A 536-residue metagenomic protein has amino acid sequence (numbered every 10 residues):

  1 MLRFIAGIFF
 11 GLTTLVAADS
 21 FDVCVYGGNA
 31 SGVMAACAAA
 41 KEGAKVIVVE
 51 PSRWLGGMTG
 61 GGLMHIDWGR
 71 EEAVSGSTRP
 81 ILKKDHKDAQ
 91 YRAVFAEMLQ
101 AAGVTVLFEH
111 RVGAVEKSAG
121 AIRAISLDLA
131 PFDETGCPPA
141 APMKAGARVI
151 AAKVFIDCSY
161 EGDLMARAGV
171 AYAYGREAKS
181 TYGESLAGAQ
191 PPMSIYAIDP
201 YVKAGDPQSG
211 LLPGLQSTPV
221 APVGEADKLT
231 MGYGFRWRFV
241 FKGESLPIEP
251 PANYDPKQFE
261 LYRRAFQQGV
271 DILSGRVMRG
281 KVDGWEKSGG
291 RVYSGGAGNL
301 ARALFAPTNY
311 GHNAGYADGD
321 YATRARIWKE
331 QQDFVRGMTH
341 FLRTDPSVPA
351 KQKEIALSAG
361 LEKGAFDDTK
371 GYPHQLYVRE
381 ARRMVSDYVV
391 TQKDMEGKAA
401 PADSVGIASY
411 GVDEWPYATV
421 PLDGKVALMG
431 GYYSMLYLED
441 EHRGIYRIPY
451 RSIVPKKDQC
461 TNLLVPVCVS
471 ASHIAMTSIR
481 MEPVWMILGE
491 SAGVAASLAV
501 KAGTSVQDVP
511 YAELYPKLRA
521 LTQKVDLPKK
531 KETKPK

Functional and structural regions predicted by a protein language model:
R3-T14: Bacterial N-terminal signal peptides
D19-N29: Beta1/beta-strand and adjacent pyrophosphate-binding region of the FAD-binding site in flavoprotein oxidoreductases
C24-Y26, I47-E50, G57-T59, H65 (+6 more regions): Structural recognition of the beta-strand scaffold that forms the well-ordered cores of secreted hydrolase catalytic
N29, D88, R92, R324-Q332: Solvent-exposed, acidic/flexible segments
G32: N-terminal Rossmann-fold NAD(P) dinucleotide-binding loop
A38, A44-K45, V49-A121, A152 (+2 more regions): Conserved N-terminal/central alpha/beta ligand/cofactor-binding core
A124, L129-V154, C158-P535: Flavin (FAD/FMN)-binding glycine-rich loop and adjacent Rossmann-like elements that form
